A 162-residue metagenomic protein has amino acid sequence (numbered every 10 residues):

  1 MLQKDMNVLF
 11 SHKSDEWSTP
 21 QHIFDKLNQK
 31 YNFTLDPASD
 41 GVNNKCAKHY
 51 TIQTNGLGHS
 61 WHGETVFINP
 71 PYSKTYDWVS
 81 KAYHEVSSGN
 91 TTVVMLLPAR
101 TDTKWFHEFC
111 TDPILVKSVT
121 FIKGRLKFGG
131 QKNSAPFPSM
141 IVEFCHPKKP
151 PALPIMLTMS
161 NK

Functional and structural regions predicted by a protein language model:
M1-K162: Class I S-adenosyl-L-methionine-dependent methyltransferase catalytic core
